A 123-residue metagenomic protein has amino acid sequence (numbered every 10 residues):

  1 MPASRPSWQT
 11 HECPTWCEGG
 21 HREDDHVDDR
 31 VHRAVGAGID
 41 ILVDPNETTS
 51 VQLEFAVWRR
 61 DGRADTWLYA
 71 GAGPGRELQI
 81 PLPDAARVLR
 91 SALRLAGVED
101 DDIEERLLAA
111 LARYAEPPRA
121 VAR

Functional and structural regions predicted by a protein language model:
M1-A86, A92-R123: Positively charged, low-complexity terminal tracts and the immediately adjacent first secondary-structure elements
